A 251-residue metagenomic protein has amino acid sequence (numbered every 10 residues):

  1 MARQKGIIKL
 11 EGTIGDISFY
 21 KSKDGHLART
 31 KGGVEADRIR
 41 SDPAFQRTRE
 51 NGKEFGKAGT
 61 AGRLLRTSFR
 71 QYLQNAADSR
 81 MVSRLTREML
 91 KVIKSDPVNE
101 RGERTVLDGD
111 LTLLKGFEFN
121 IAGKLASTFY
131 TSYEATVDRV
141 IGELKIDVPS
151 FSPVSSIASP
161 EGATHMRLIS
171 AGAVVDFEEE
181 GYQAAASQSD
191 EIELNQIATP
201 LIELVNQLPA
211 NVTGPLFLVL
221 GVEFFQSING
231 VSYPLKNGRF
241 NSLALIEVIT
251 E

Functional and structural regions predicted by a protein language model:
M1-G123: Long, polar/Ser/Thr-enriched low-complexity segments that form simple helices or flexible linkers at protein ends
R38, Q46-R47, M81-S83, H165-I169 (+2 more regions): Short, low-complexity, polar/charged sequence segments that are solvent-exposed and flexible
R87-K91, V174-V175, V248: Eukaryote-specific, cytoplasm-facing alpha-helical/coiled-coil scaffolding segments in long proteins
I93-N237: Charged linear interaction tracts used for macromolecular binding and regulation
N229-E251: C-terminal interaction-tip segments
